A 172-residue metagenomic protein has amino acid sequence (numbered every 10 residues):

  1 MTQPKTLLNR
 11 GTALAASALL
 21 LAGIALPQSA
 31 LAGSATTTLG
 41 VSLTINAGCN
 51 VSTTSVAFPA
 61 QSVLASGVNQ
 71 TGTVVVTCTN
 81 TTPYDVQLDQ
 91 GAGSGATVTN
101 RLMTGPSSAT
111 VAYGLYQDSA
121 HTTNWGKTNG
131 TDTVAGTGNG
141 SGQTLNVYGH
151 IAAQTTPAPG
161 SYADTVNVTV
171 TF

Functional and structural regions predicted by a protein language model:
T2-A18: Bacterial N-terminal signal peptides that target proteins for export
A25-S29: N-terminal signal peptide c-region/cleavage motif recognized by signal peptidases
L31-G105, T133-F172: N-terminal small/polar-rich segments of proteins
D89-G91, G114-D118: Predominantly extracellular/luminal cell-surface or secreted proteins
S108-T110: Amphipathic alpha-helical hairpins/coiled-coils and adjacent low-complexity
G114, T123-N124, V147: Basic, amphipathic alpha-helical bundle interface domains used for macromolecular binding and assembly
A120-G140: Extracellular beta-sheet repeat scaffolds used for adhesion and glycan interaction
